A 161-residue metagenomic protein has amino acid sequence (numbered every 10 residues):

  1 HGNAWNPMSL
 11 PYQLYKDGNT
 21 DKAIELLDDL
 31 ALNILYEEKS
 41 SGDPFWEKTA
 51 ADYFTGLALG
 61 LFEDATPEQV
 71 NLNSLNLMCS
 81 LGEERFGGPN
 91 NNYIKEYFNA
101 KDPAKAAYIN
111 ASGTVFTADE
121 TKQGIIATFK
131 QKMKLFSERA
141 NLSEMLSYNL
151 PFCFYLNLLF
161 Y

Functional and structural regions predicted by a protein language model:
H1-Y161: P-loop NTPase motor domains
